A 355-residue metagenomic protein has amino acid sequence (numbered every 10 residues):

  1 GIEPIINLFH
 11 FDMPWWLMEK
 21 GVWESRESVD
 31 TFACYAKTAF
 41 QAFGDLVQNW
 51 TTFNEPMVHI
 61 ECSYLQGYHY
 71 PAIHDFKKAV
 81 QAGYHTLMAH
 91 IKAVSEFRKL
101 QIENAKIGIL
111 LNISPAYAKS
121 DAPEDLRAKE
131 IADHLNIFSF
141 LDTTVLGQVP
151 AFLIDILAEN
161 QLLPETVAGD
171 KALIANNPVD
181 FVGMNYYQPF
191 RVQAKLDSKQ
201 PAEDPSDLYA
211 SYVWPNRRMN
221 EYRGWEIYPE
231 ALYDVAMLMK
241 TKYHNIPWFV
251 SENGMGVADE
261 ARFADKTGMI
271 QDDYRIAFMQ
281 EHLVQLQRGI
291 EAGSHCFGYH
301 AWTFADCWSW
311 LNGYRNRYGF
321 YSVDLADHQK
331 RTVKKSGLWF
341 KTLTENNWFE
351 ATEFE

Functional and structural regions predicted by a protein language model:
I2-E355: Active-site region of glycoside hydrolase catalytic domains
